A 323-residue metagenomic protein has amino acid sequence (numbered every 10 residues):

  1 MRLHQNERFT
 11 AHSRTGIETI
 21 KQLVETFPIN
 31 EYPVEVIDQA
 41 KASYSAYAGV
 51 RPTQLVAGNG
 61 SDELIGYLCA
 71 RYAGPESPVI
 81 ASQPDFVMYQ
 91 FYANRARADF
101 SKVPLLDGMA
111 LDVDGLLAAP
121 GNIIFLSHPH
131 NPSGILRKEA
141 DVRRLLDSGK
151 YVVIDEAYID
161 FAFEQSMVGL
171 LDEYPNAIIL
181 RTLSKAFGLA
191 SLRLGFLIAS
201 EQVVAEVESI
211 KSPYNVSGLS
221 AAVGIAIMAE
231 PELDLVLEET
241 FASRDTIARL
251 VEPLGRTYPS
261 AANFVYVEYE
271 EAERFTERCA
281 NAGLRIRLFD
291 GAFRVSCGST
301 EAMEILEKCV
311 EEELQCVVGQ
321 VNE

Functional and structural regions predicted by a protein language model:
M1-E31, A46: N-terminal "arm"/small-domain region of PLP-dependent enzymes with the aminotransferase-like
A11-S13, V36, N176-L250, R256-T257: PLP-dependent aminotransferase class I/II
S45-Y67, S82: Short loop-beta-helix segment that forms the pyridoxal 5′-phosphate
R51-L55, E76-P78, E156, P175-N176: Short acidic capping loops at alpha-helix termini that bridge into adjacent secondary structure
R71-L126: PLP-dependent aminotransferase-like
L106-D160: Active-site phosphate-binding strand-loop segment of PLP-dependent enzymes
A140, E273, R278-A282, R287 (+1 more regions): PLP-dependent enzyme catalytic core of the Aspartate aminotransferase-like
E252-A282, C297: Conserved PLP-binding catalytic core of the aspartate aminotransferase-like
